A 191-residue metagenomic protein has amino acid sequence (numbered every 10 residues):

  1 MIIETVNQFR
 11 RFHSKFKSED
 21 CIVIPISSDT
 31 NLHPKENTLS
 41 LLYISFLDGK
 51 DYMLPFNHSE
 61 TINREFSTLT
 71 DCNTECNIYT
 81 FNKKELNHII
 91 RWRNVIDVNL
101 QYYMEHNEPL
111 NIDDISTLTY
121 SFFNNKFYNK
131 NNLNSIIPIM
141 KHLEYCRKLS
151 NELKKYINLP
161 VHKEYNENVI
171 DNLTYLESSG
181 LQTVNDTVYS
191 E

Functional and structural regions predicted by a protein language model:
M1-S121: Conserved RNase H-like, two-metal-ion catalytic cores of nucleic-acid enzymes
V95, Y103, P109, K130-E191: Mixed-charge, glycine-rich, non-catalytic linkers/tails in nucleic-acid processing enzymes
I115-K130, K141: Internal, well-ordered alpha/beta segment that forms a basic, Gly-enriched binding/recognition surface
